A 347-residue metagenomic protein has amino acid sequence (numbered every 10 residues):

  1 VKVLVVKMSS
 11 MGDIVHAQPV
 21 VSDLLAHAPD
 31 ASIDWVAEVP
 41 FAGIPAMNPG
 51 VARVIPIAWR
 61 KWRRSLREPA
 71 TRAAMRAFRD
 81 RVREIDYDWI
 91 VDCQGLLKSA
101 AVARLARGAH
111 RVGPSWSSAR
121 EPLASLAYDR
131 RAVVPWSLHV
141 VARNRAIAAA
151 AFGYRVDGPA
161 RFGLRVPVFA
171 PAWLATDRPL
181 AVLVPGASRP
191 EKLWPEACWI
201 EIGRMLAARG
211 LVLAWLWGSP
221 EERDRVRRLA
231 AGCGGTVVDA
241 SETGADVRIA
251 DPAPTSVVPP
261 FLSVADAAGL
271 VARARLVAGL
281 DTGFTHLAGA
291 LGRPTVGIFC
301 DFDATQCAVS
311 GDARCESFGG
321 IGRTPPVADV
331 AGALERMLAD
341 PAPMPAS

Functional and structural regions predicted by a protein language model:
V1-S347: Catalytic machinery of carbohydrate-active enzymes, primarily nucleotide-sugar-dependent glycosyltransferases
